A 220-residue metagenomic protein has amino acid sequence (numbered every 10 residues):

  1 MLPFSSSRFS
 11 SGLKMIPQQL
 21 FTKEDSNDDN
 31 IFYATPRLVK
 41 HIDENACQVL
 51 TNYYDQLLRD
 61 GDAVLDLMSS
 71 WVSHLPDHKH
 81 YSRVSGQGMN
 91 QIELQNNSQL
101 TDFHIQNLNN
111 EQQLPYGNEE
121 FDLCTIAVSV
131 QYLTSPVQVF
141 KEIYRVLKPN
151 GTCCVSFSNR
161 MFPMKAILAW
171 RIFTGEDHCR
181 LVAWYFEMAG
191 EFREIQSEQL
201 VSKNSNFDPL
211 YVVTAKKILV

Functional and structural regions predicted by a protein language model:
F4-D60: Class I SAM-dependent methyltransferase Rossmann-like catalytic core, especially the SAM/SAH-binding loop
V49-L114: Class I SAM-dependent methyltransferase SAM/SAH-binding core
E111-C124: A short acidic, Gly/Pro-enriched loop at the edge of an enzyme's catalytic core that lines a small-molecule cofactor
D122-V137: A short SAM/SAH-binding and catalytic strip from SAM-dependent methyltransferases
V137-T152: A short glycine-rich, Lys/Arg-flanked "PGG" loop and its adjoining helix->strand segment in the class I
T152-W184: Conserved class I S-adenosyl-L-methionine
G190-E191, Q199-V220: Core SAM-dependent methyltransferase catalytic element
